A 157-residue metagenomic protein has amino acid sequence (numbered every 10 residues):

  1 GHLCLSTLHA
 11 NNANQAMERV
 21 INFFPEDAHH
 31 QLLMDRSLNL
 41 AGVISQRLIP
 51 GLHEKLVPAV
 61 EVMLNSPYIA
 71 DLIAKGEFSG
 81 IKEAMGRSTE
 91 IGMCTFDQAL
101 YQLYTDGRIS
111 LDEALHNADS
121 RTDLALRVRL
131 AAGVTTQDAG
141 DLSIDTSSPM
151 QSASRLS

Functional and structural regions predicted by a protein language model:
H2-S157: Short, flexible helix-loop junctions that flank or precede catalytic/ligand sites
